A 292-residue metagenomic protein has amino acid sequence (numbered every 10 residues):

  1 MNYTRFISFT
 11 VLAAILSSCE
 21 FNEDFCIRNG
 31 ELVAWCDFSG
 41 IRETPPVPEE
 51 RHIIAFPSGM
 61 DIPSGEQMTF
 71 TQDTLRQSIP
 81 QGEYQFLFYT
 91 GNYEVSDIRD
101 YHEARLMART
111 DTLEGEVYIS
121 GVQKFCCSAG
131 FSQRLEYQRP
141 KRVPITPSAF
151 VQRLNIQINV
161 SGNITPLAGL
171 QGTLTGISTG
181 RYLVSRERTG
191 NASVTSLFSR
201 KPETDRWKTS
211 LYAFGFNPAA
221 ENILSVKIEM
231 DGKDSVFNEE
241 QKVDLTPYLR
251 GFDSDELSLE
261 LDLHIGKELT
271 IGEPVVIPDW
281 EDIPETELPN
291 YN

Functional and structural regions predicted by a protein language model:
M1-I7: Bacterial N-terminal signal peptides that target proteins for export
I15-S18: C-terminal motif of bacterial Sec signal peptides marking the signal peptidase cleavage site
E23-R42, T146-S161: A short, Gly/Thr-enriched small/hydrophobic beta-strand-prone motif that recurs across taxa
R42-E49, G162-A168: A short beta-turn/strand-edge loop motif at beta-sheet boundaries
H52-D100, L167-Y248: Tryptophan-paired
P63-A149: Short, low-hydrophobicity acidic/polar segments
E116-K208: A sequence/structural signal for flexible, mid-protein segments enriched in small/helix-disrupting residues
S225-N292: Hydrophilic extracytoplasmic domains
